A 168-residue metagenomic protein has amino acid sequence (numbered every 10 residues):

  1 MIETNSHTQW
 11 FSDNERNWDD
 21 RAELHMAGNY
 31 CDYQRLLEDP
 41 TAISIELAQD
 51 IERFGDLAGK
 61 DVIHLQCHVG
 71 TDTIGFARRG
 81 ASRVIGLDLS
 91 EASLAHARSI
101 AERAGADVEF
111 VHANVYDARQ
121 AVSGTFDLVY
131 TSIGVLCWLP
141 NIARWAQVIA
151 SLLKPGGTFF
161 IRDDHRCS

Functional and structural regions predicted by a protein language model:
M1-Q34: N-terminal, positively charged/glycine-rich alpha-helical extensions of SAM-dependent methyltransferases
Y30-D61, G75: Conserved alpha-helix/loop element of class I SAM-dependent methyltransferases that forms part of the SAM/SAH-binding
K60-A118: Class I SAM-dependent methyltransferase SAM/SAH-binding core
R119-V129: A short acidic, Gly/Pro-enriched loop at the edge of an enzyme's catalytic core that lines a small-molecule cofactor
D127-A143: A short SAM/SAH-binding and catalytic strip from SAM-dependent methyltransferases
A143-T158: A short glycine-rich, Lys/Arg-flanked "PGG" loop and its adjoining helix->strand segment in the class I
T158-S168: Conserved class I S-adenosyl-L-methionine
